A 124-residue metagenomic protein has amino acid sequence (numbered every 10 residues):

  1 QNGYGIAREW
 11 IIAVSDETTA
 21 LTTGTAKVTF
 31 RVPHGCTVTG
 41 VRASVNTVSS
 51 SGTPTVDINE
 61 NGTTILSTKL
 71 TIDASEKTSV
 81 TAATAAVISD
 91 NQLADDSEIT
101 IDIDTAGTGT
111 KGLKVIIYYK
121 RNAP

Functional and structural regions predicted by a protein language model:
Q1, T29-R31, N46, D57-N59 (+1 more regions): Beta-strand-rich, repetitive solenoid scaffolds
Q1-T22, T39, N59, T63-K77 (+2 more regions): Glycine-rich, low-complexity segments
T19-H34, T84: Short beta-strands within extracellular/lumenal beta-sheet-rich domains
T37-T47: A short beta-strand element within beta-rich, extracytoplasmic domains of secreted/secretory-pathway proteins
N46-S50, T63, T105-T108, A123-P124: Acidic glycine-/aspartate-rich tracts in secreted/extracellular proteins
T47-D95: Terminal beta-strand-rich extracellular "head" domains that mediate receptor/glycan or other ligand binding
S89-G107: Noncatalytic modules at the cell exterior or secretory-pathway interfaces, chiefly beta-strand-rich lectin/adhesion
